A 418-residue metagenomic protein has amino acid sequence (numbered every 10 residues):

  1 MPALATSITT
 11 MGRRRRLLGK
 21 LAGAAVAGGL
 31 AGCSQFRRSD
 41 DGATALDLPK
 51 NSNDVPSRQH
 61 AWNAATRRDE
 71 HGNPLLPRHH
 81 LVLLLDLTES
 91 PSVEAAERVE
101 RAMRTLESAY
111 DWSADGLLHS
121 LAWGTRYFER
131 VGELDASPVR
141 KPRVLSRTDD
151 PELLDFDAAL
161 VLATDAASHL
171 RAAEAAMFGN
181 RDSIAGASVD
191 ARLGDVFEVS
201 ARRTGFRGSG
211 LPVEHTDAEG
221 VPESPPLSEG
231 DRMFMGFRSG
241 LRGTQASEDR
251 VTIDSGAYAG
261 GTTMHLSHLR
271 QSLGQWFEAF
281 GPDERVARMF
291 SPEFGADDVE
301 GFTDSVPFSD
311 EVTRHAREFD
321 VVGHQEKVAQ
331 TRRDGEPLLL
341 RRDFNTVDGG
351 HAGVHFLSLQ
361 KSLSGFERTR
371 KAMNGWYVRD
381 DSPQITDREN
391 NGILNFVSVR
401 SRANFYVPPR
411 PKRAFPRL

Functional and structural regions predicted by a protein language model:
P2-I8, K20-L30, Q35-L418: Long, histidine/aromatic-enriched segments associated with O2/redox biology
R13-R14: Residues that mark the N-terminal boundary/hinge immediately upstream of a DNA-recognition element
